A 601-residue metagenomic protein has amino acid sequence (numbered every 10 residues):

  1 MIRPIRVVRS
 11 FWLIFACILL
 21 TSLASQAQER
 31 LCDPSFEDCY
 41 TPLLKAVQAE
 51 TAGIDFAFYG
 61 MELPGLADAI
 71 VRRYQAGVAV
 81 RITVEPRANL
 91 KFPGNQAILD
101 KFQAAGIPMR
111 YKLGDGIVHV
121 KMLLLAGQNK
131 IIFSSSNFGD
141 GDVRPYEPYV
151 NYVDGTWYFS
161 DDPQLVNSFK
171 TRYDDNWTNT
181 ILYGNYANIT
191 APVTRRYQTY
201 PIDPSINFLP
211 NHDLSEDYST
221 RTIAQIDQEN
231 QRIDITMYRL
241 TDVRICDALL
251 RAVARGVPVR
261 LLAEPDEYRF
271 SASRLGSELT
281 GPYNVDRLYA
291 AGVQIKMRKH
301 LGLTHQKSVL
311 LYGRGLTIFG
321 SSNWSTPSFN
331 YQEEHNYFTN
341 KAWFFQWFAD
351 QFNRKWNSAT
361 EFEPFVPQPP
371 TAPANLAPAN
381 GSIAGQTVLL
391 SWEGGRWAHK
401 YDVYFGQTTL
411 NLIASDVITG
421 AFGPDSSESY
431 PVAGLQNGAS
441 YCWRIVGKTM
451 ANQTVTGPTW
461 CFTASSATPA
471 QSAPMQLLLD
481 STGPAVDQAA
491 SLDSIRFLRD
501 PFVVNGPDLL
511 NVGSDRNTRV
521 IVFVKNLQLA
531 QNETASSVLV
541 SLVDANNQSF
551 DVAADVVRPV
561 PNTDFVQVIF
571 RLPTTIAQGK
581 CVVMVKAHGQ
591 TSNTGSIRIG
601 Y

Functional and structural regions predicted by a protein language model:
W12-S22: Bacterial N-terminal signal peptides
Q26-E50, G60-Q228, V243, D247 (+3 more regions): HKD-type phospholipase D/PLD-like phosphodiesterase module
P367-R396, W460-S466: Pro/Thr/Ser/Gly-rich low-complexity, intrinsically disordered linker/stalk tracts
W397-Y401: Solvent-exposed loop segments of extracellular immunoglobulin-like
D402-G438, M450-P458: Recognizes extended acidic, P/S/T-rich segments that occur within or adjacent to Ig-like beta-sandwich modules
G447-A451, A587-G589: Surface-exposed loop/turn motifs at beta-strand-loop junctions within extracellular Ig-like and Fibronectin type III
T468-Y601: A sequence-level detector for low-complexity, Ser/Thr- and acidic-rich stretches
